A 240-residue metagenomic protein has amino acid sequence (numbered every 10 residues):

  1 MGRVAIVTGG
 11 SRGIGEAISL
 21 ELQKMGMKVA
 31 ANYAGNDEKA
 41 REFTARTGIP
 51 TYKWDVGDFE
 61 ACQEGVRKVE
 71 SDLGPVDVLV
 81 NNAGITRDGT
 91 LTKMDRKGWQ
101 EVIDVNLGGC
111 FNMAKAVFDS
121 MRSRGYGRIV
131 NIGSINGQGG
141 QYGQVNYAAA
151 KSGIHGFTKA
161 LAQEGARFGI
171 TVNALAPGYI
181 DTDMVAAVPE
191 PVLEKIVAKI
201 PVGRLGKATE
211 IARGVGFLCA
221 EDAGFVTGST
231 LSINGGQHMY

Functional and structural regions predicted by a protein language model:
S11-R12: Conserved glycine-rich cofactor-binding loop
M25-R41: Conserved glycine-rich Rossmann-like NAD(P)H-binding loop of the short-chain dehydrogenase/reductase
T90-L91, G98-I103, V185, I196: Substrate-binding pocket helix/loop in short-chain dehydrogenase/reductase
A114, A150, T158: Active-site helix of classical SDR
D119, Q163-E164, G224: Alpha-helical segment proximal to the catalytic Tyr-Lys
S134: Residue(s) in the substrate-gating loop at a strand-loop-helix junction that position the organic substrate next
A166, T171, V226-G228, N234: Short, small/polar-rich loop/turn modules that mediate ligand/substrate recognition or access, typified
